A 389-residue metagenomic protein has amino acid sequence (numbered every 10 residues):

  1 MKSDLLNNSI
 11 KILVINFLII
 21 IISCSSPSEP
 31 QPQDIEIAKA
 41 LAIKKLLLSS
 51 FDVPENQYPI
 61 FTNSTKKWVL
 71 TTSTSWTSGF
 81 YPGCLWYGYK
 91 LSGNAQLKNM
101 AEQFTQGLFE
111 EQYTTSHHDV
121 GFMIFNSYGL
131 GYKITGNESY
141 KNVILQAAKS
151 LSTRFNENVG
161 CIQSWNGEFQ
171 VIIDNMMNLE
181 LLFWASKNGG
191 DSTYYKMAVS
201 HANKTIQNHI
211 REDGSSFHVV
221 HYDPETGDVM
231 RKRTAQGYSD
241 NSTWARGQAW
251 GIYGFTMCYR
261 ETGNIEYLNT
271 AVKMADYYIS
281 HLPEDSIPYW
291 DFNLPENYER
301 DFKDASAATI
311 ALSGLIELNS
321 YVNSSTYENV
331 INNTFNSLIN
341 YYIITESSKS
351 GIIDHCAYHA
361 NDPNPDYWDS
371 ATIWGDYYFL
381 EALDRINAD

Functional and structural regions predicted by a protein language model:
M1, I19, Y358: Short regulatory "switch" loops immediately downstream of catalytic or recognition motifs within protein catalytic
M1-N8: N-terminal secretory signal peptides that target proteins for export/translocation
D4, P27-E29: Surface-exposed charge patches in extracellular/virion surface proteins
I12-I21: Bacterial N-terminal signal peptides
E29-D389: Glycan-recognition and catalytic cores of secretory/periplasmic carbohydrate-active enzymes
